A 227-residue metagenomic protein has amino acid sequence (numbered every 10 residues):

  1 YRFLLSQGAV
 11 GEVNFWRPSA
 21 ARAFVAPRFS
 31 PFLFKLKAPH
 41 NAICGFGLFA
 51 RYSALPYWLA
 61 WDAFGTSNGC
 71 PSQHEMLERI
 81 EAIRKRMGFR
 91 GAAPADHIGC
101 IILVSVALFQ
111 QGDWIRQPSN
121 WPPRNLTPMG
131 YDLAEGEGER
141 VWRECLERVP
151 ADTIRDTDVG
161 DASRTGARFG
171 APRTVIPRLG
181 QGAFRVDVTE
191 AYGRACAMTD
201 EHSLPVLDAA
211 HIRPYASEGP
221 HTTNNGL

Functional and structural regions predicted by a protein language model:
Y1-R28, K35-N41, A107-L108, D113-P122 (+2 more regions): Compositionally biased, charged N-terminal/linker segments
W16-S19, I154-M198, R213-N224: Short, charged surface segments at domain edges that flank catalytic/cofactor-binding sites
S30-L36, I101-I102, C196-M198, L227: Short, hydrophobic/aromatic-rich beta-strand segments within well-structured domains
L36-A38, R51-S53, S105-A107, R213-A216: Short, flexible loop/turn elements at secondary-structure junctions
I43-G45: Structural detector for hydrophobic anchor residues on beta-strands
G47, Y52, M198-L227: Histidine-centered nuclease catalytic patch
L48-L126: Aromatic- and Lys/Arg-enriched surface recognition patch
N120-L146: Short, cationic low-complexity segments
